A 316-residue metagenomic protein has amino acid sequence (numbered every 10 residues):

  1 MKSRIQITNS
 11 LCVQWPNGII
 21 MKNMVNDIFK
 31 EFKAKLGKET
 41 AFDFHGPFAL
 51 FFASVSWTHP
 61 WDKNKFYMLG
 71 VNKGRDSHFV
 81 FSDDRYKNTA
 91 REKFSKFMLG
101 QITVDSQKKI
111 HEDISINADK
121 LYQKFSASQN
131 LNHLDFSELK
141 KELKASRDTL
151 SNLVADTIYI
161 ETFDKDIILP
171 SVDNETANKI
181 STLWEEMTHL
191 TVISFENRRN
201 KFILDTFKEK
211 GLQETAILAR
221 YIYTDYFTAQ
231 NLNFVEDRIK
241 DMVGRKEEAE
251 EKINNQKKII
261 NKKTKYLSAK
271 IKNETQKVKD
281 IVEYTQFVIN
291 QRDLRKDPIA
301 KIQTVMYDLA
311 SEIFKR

Functional and structural regions predicted by a protein language model:
K2-K315: Contiguous hydrophobic, helix-prone segments at protein termini that mediate membrane targeting/anchoring
